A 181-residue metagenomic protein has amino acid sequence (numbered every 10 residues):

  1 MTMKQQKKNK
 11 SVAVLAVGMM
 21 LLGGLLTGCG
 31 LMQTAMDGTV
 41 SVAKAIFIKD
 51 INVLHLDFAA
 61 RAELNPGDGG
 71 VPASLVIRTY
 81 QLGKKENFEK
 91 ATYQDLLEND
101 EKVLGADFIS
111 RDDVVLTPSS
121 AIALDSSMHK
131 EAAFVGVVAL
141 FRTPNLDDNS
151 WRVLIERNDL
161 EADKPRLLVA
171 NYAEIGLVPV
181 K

Functional and structural regions predicted by a protein language model:
M1-L31: Sec-dependent bacterial lipoprotein signal peptides
G23-I48: Bacterial Sec signal peptide processing site at the extreme N-terminus
D37, S150-K181: Glycine-rich, aromatic-bearing surface loops/beta-hairpins
L56-D68: Short amphipathic, basic-aromatic surface patches that mediate peripheral association with negatively charged
G69-R78: Short coil-to-beta strand junction motifs in C2/discoidin
E98-S110: Short beta-strand and strand-turn-strand segments in soluble, beta-rich domains
S119-M128: Exposed aromatic-hydrophobic patches
A132-T143: A short, solvent-exposed beta-strand micro-motif common in secreted/extracellular proteins
